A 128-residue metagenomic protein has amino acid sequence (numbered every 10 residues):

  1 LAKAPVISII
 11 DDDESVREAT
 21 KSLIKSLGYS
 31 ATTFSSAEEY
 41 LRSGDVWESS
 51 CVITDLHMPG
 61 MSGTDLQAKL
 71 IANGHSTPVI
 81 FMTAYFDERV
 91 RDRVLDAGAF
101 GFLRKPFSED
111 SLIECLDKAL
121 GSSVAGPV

Functional and structural regions predicted by a protein language model:
E14-T32, A97: Two-component/phosphorelay signaling modules centered on CheY-like receiver
T33-C51: Acidic, metal-coordinating helix/loop segments flanking the phosphotransfer/catalytic sites of two-component signaling
S35-S36, S62-L66: Acidic catalytic/metal-coordinating carboxylates
M58: Receiver (REC) domain active-site loop signature in two-component systems and cognate sites in sensor histidine kinases
D65, F86-G101: Alpha4 helix (beta4-alpha4-beta5 surface) of REC/receiver domains from two-component response regulators
R89, F107-D117: C-terminal output helix
